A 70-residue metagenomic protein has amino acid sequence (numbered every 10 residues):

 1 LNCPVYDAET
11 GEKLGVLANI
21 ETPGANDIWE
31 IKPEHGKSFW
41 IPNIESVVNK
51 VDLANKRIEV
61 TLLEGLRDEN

Functional and structural regions predicted by a protein language model:
L1-N70: Peripheral interaction segments used for macromolecular assembly
